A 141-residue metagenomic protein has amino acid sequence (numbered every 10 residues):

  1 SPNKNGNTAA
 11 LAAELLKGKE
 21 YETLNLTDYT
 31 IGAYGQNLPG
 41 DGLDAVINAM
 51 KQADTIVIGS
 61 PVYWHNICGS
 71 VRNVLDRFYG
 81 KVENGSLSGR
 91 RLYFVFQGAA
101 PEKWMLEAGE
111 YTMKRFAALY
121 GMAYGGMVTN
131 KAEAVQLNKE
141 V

Functional and structural regions predicted by a protein language model:
S1-N84, E110, K114, A118-L119 (+1 more regions): N-terminal beta1-alpha1-beta2 submodule of the flavodoxin-like/Rossmannoid cofactor-binding fold
S88-V128: Short, glycine-/small-residue-rich phosphate/pyrophosphate-handling segment
